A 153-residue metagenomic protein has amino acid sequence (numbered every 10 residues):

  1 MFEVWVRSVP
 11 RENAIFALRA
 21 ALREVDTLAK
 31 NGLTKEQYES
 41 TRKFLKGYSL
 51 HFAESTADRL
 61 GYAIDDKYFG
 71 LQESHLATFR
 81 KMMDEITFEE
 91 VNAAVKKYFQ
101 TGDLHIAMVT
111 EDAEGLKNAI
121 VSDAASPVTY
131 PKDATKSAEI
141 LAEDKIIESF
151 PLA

Functional and structural regions predicted by a protein language model:
M1-F88, T101-V109, N118-V121: M16 family metallopeptidases and their MPP-like homologs
K81-D84, F88-A153: Proteolytic maturation boundary segments
